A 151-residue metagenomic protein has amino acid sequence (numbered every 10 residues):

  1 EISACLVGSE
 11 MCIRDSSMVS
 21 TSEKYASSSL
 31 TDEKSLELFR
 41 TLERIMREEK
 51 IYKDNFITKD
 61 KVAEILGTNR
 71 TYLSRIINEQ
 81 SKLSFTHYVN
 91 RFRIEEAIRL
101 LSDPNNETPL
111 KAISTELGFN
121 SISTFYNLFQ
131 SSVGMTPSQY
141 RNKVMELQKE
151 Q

Functional and structural regions predicted by a protein language model:
E1-D15: Single conserved hydrophobic/aromatic residue that forms the stacking wall/gate of nucleotide- or nucleobase-binding
R14-T115, L128-S131, S138-Q151: Membrane-proximal linker segments that couple transmembrane helices to downstream signaling/catalytic modules
R70, S121-S123: The DNA-contacting recognition helix of HTH DNA-binding domains and analogous helical DNA-recognition elements
G118: ABC-family nucleotide-binding domains
